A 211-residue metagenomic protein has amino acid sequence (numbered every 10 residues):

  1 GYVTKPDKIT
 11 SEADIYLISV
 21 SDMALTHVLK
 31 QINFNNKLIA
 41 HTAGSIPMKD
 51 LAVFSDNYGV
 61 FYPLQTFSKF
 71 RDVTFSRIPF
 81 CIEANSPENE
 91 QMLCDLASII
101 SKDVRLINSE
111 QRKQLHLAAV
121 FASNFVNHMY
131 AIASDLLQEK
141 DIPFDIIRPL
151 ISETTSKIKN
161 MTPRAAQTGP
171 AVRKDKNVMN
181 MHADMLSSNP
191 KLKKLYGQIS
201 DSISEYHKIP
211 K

Functional and structural regions predicted by a protein language model:
Y2, D72-Q114, V120-K159: Internal alpha-helical scaffold of NAD(P)-dependent oxidoreductase catalytic cores
Y2-D72: Rossmann-like NAD(P)(H) cofactor-binding subdomain of soluble oxidoreductases
K8-S11, H27-Q31, V53, E88-S98 (+7 more regions): Replace "anionic and nucleotidyl ligands
K8-T10, E110, A171: A short beta-turn/loop motif at secondary-structure boundaries
L17, A119-A122, V126, Y196 (+1 more regions): Amphipathic, non-transmembrane alpha-helical scaffold segments
S19-V20, A84, R173: Conserved residues at beta->alpha junctions
F34-N36, P87, D141, S187-P190: Short, glycine- and charge-enriched coil/turn segments that flank and shape catalytic ligand pockets
S152-K211: Interdomain hinge/lid region at the active-site interface of Rossmann-like NAD(P)-dependent oxidoreductases
